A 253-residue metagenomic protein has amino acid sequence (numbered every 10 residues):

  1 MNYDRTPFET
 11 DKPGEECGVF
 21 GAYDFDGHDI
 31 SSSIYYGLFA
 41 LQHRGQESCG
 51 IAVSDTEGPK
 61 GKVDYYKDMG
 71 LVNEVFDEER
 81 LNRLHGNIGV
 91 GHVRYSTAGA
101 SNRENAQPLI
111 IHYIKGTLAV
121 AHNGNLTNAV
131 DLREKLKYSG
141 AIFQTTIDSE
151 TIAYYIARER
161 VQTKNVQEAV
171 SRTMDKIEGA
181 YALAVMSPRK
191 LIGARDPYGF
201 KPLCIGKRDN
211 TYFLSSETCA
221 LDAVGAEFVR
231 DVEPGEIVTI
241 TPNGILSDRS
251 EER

Functional and structural regions predicted by a protein language model:
M1-E251: Conserved short alpha-helical segments that host acidic/polar catalytic motifs at enzyme active sites
